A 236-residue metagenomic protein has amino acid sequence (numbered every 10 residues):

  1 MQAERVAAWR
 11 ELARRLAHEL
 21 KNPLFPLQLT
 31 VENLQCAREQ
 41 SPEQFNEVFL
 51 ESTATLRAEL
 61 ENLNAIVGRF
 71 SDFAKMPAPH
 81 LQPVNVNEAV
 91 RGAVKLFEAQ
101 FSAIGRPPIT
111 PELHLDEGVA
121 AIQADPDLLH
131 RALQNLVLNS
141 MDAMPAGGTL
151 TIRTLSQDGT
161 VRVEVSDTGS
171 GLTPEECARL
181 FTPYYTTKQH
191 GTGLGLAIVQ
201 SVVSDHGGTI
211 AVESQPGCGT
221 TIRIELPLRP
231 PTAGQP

Functional and structural regions predicted by a protein language model:
M1-H18, P77: Conserved HAMP-HisKA connector
E11, L24-E61, L81: Histidine phosphotransfer helical core of two-component systems
M76-P79, E117, A121-A124, T187: Conserved micro-motifs of the catalytic ATP-binding
Q82, P107-A120, Q157: Conserved catalytic submotifs in the C-terminal HATPase_c
V86, G171-R179: Short helix N-cap motif at coil->helix boundaries in the Bergerat
G147-G159: Short beta-strand/loop element within the Bergerat-fold HATPase_c
G207-G208: Conserved glycine-rich
